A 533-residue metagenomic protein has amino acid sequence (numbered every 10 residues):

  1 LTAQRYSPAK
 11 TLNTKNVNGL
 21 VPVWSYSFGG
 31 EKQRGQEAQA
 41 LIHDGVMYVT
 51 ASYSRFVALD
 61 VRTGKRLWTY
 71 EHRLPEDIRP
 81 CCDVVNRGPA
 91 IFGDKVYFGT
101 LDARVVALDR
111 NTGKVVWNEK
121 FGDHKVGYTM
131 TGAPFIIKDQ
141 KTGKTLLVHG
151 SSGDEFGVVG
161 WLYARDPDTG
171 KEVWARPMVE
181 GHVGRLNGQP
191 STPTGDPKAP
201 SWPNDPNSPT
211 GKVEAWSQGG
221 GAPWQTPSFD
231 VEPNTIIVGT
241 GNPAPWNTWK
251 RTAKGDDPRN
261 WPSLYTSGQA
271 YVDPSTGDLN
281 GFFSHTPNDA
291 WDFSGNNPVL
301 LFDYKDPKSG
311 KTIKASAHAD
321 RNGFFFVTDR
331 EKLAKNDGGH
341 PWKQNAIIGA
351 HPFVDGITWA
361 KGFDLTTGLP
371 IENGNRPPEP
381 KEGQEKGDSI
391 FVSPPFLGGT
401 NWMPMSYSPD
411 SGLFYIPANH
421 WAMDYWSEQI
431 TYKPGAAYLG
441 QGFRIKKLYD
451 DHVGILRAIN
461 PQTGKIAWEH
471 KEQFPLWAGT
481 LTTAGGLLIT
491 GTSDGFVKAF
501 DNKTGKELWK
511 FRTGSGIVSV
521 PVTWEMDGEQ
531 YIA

Functional and structural regions predicted by a protein language model:
L1, Q33-R55, P80-R104, T129-E155 (+9 more regions): Repeat-blade elements of multi-bladed beta-propeller folds
A3-G122, T483: N-terminal cofactor/phosphate-binding cores enriched in small/glycine residues, especially glycine-rich loops such as
V23, K65-T69, K114-N118, V173-W174 (+5 more regions): A structural motif specific to WD40 beta-propellers
Y26-L41, T69-A90, N118-I136, F156 (+10 more regions): Extracytoplasmic beta-rich repeat domains
L108-G113, G160-E172, G255-G277, D329 (+1 more regions): Beta-propeller blade signature
T129-G170, A290-T366, P380-V392, L397-N401 (+1 more regions): Repeat-solenoid scaffold signature
G157-W161, N247-T248, T266, F324-V327 (+1 more regions): Structural motif
A418-H420, L448-K506: Loop/turn-rich, solvent-exposed surfaces of beta-rich toroidal or solenoidal domains
